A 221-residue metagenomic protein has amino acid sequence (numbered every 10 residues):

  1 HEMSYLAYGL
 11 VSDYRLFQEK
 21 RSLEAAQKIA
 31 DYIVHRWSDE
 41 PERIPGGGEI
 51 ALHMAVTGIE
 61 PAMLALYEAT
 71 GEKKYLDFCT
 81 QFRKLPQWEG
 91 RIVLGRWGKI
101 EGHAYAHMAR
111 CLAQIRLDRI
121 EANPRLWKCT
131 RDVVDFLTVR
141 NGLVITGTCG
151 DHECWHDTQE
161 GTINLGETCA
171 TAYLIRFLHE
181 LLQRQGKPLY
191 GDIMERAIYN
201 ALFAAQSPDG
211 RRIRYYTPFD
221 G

Functional and structural regions predicted by a protein language model:
H1-G221: Glycan-recognition and catalytic cores of secretory/periplasmic carbohydrate-active enzymes
